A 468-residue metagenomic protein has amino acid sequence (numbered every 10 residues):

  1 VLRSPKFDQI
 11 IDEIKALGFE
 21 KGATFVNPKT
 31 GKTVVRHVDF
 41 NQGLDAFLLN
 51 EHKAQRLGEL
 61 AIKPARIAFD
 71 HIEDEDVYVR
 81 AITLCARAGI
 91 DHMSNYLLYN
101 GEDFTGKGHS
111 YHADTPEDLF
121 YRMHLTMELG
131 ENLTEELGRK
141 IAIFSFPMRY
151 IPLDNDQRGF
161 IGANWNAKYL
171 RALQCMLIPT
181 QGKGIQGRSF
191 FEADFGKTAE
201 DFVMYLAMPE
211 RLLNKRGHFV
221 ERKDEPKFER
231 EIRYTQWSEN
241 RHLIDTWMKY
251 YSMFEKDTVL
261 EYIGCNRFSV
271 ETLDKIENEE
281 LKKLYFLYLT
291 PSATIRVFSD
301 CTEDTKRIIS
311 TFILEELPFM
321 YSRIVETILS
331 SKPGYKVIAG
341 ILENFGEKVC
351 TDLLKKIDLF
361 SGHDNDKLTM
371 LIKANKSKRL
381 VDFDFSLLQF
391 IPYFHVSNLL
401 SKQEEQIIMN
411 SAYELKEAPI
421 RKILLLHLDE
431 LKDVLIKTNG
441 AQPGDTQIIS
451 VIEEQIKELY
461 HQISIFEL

Functional and structural regions predicted by a protein language model:
V1-G101: Conserved SAM/AdoMet-binding glycine-rich loop
A54, E59-K63, Y121-E200: Structural recognition of alpha->loop->beta junctions
A61-R66, E73-D156: Conserved C-terminal portion of the radical SAM core fold that forms the substrate/S-adenosylmethionine-binding
H71, H112, L281-L284: Short, surface-exposed loop/turn motifs that are enriched in glycine and acidic residues and include a nearby proline
W165-L468: Radical SAM enzyme core and accessory elements
